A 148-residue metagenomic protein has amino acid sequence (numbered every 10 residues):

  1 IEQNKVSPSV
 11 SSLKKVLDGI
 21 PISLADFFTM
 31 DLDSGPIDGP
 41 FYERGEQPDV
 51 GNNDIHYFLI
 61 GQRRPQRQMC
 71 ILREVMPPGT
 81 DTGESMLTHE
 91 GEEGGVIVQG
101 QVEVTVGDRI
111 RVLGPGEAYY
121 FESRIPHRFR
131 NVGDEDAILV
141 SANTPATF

Functional and structural regions predicted by a protein language model:
I1-P8: Recognition helix of helix-turn-helix/homeodomain-like DNA-binding domains that insert into the DNA major groove
Q3, I22, T29-L32: Short, conserved catalytic or interaction motifs in soluble domains
S11-D26: DNA major-groove recognition helix of helix-turn-helix/homeodomain DNA-binding modules
E46-S85, A142-T147: A short glycine-rich, His/Asp/Glu-containing loop-to-beta-strand
N53-I55, R67, G114-P115, S123-F148: Ligand-binding loop in jelly-roll beta-barrel domains
I60, G94, G107-E122: Short acidic-glycine-tyrosine-enriched beta hairpin
D81-T82, E103, I110, Y119 (+1 more regions): Histidine-centered metal-chelating micro-motifs
H89-V106: Glycine- and acidic-residue-biased ligand/ion/polar-headgroup-sensing regions
